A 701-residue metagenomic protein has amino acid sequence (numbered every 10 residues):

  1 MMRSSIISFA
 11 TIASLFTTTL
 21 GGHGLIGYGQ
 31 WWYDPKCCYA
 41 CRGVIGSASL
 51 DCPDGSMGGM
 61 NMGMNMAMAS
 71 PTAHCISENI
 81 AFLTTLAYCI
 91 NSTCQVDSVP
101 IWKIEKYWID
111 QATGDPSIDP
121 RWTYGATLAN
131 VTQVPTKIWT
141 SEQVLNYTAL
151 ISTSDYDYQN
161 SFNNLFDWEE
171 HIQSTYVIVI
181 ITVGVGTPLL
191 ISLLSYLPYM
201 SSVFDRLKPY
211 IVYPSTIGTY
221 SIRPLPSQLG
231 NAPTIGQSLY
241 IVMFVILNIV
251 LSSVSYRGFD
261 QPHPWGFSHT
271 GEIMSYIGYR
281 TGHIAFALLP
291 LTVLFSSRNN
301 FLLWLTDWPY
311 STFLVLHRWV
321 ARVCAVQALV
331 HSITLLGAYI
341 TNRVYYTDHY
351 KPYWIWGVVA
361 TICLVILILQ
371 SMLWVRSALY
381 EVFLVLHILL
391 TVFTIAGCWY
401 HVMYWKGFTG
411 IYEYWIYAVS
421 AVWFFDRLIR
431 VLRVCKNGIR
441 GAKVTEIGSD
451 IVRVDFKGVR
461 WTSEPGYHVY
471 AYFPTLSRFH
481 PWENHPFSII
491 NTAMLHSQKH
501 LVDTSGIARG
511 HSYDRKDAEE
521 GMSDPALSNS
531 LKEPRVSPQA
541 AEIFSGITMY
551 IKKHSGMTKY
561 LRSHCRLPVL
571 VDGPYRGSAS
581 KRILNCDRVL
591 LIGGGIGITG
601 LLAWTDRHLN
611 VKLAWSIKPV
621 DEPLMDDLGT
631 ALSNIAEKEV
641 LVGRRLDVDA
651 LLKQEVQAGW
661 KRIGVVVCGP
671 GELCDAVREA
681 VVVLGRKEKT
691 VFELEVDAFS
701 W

Functional and structural regions predicted by a protein language model:
M1-I12: Classical eukaryotic N-terminal signal peptides for Sec-dependent ER targeting/secretion, especially the positively
A10-Q159: Mature extracellular/luminal domains of secreted and GPI-anchored eukaryotic proteins, especially small
D155-S174: Short, aromatic-rich amphipathic segments at membrane interfaces that lie adjacent to a transmembrane helix or signal
W168-T187, Y213-R427: Membrane-embedded alpha-helical bundles of multi-pass integral membrane proteins
P188-P209, L294-L302, M372-A378, F425-A442 (+1 more regions): Transmembrane-helix exit/juxtamembrane "anchor" motif
W308-T312, L316-V323, G337-R430, K532-W701: FNR/FR-type flavoprotein reductase catalytic core
M372, R376, E381, V385 (+3 more regions): Membrane-proximal cytosolic interface modules of multi-pass membrane proteins
A442-R566, S616-P619: Ferredoxin-reductase
